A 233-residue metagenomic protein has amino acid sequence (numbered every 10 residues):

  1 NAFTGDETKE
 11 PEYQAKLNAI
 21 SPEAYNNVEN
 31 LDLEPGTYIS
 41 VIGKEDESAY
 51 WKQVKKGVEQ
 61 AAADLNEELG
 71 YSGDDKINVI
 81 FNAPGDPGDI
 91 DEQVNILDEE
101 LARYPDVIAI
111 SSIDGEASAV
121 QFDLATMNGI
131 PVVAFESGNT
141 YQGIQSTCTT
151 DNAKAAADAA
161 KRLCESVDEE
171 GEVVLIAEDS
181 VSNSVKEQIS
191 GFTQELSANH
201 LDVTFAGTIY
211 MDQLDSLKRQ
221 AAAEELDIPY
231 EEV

Functional and structural regions predicted by a protein language model:
N1-V233: A residue-level marker of the well-folded mature domains of exported/periplasmic proteins
